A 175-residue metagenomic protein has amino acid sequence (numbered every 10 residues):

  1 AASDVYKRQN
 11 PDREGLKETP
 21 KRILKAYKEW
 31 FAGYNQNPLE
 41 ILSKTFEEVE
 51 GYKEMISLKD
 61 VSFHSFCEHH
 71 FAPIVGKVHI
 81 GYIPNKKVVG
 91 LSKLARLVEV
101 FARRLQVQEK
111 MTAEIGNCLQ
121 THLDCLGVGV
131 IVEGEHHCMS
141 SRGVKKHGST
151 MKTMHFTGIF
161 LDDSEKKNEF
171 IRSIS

Functional and structural regions predicted by a protein language model:
A1-Y6: Short, small-residue-biased leader/transition segments that mark boundaries at the very start of proteins
D12-A26, F63-A72: Conserved phosphate/anionic-ligand binding catalytic regions in large, soluble enzymes, centered on
L16-N37, E47-V49: N-terminal low-complexity or amphipathic/hydrophobic leaders
P20-A26, E133-S141: Beta-rich nucleic-acid/ligand-interaction surfaces
E40-V100, T153-M154: Active-site-adjacent structural patch at catalytic or cofactor/ligand-binding sites
E99-E135: Well-ordered alpha/beta subsegment
H137-T153: Short active-site-adjacent structural elements
S149-S175: C-terminal helix-cap and adjacent tail motif
